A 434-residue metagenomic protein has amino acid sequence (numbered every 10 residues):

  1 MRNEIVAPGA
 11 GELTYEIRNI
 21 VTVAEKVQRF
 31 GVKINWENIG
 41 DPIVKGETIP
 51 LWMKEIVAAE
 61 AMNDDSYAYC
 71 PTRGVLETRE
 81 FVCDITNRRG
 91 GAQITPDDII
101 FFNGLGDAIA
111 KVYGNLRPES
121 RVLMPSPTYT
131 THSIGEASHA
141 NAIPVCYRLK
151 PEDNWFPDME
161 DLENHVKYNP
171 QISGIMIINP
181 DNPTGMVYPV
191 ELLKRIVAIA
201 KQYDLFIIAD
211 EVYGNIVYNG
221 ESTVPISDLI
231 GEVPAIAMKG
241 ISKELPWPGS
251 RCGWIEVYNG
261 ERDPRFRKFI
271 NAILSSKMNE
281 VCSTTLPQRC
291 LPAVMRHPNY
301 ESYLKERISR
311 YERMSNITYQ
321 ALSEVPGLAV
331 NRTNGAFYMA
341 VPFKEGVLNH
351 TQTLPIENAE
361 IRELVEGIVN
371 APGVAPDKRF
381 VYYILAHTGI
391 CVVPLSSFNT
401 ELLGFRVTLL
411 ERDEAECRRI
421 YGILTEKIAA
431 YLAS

Functional and structural regions predicted by a protein language model:
R2-G104, K111, D158-D161, V294-H297 (+1 more regions): N-terminal small-domain helix-loop-helix segment of the aminotransferase-like
I20, E37, V82, I99 (+12 more regions): Generic structural signal for small/hydrophobic residues in well-ordered secondary structure, especially within
F30, I199-Y203, V233, T388: Helix C-cap/helix->beta junction micro-motif
I34-W36, M238, A329-N334, S396-S397: Short beta-strand
M62, S66-I199, I208, G214-L229 (+4 more regions): Conserved core of the PLP fold type I
D84, R88, A92-Q93, L123 (+2 more regions): PLP-dependent enzyme catalytic core of the Aspartate aminotransferase-like
D228-E312, N316-V325, A329, E426-I428 (+1 more regions): Conserved core segment of the aminotransferase class I/II
Q288, I308-Y319, A329-G346, T353-I368 (+1 more regions): Conserved glycine-rich beta-strand-loop-beta hairpin in the small C-terminal domain of fold type I
